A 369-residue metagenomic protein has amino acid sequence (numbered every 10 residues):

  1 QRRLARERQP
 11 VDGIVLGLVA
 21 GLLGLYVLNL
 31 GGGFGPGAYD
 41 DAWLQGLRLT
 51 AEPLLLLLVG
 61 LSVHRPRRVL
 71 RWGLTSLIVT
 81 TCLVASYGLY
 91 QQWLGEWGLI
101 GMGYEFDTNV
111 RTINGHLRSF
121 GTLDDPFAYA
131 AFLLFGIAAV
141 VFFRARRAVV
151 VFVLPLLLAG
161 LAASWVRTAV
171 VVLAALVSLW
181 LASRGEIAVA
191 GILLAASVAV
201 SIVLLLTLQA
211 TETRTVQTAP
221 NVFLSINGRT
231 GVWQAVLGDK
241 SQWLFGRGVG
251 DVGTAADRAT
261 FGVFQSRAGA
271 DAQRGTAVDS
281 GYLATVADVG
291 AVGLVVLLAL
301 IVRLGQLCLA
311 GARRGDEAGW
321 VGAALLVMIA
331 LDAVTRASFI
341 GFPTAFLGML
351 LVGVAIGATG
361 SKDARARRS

Functional and structural regions predicted by a protein language model:
Q1, L47-L55, A128-I137, V170-S178 (+3 more regions): Membrane-embedded alpha-helical segments of multi-pass membrane proteins, especially the transmembrane helices
Q1-A51, I329-A330: N-terminal hydrophobic segments of proteins, predominantly signal-anchor/transmembrane helices of inner/organellar
R8-L22, V59-Y90: Interfacial loop-to-transmembrane-helix boundary motif in multi-pass membrane proteins
V27, S86, Q91-G95, L181-L224 (+2 more regions): A membrane-periplasm/extracellular boundary helix in multi-pass inner-membrane enzymes that assemble envelope glycans
L55, L74-M102, R111-H116, F120-S183: Alpha-helical transmembrane segments of multi-pass inner-membrane proteins
V149, G191-L194, D288-A330: Hydrophobic transmembrane alpha-helices and their immediate junctions
G191, G322-S369: Transmembrane alpha-helices of multi-pass inner-membrane enzymes
E212-Q234, F245-V289, G311: Long extracytoplasmic/lumenal interhelical loops at the membrane interface of multi-pass membrane proteins
